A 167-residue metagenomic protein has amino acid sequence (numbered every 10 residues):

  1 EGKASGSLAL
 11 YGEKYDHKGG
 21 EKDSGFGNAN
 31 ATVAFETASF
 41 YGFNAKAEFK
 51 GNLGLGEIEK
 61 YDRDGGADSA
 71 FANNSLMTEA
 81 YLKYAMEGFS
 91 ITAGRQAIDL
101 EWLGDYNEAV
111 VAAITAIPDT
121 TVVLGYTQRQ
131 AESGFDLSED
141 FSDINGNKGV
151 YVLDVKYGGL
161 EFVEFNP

Functional and structural regions predicted by a protein language model:
E1-R95, A113-T115: Beta-barrel outer-membrane channel/assembly domains of diderm bacteria
Y15-H17, G56-K60, W102-D105, A131-D136: Outer-membrane beta-barrel proteins
N73-M77, Y81, G104, G146-V150: Short secondary-structure boundary/capping elements
D105-P167: Signature for the C-terminal beta-barrel architecture of outer-membrane proteins
